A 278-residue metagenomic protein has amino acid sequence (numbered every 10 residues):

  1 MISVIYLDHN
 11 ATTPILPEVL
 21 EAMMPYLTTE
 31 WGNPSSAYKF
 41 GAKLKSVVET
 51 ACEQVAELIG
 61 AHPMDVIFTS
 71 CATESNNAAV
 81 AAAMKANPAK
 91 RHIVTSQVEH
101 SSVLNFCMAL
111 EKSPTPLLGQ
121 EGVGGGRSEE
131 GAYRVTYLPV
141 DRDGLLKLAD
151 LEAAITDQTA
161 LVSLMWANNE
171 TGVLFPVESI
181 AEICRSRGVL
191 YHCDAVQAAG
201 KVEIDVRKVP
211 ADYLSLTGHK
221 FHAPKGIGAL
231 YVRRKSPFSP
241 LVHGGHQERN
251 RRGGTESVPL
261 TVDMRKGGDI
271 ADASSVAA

Functional and structural regions predicted by a protein language model:
M1-A278: Pyridoxal 5′-phosphate
